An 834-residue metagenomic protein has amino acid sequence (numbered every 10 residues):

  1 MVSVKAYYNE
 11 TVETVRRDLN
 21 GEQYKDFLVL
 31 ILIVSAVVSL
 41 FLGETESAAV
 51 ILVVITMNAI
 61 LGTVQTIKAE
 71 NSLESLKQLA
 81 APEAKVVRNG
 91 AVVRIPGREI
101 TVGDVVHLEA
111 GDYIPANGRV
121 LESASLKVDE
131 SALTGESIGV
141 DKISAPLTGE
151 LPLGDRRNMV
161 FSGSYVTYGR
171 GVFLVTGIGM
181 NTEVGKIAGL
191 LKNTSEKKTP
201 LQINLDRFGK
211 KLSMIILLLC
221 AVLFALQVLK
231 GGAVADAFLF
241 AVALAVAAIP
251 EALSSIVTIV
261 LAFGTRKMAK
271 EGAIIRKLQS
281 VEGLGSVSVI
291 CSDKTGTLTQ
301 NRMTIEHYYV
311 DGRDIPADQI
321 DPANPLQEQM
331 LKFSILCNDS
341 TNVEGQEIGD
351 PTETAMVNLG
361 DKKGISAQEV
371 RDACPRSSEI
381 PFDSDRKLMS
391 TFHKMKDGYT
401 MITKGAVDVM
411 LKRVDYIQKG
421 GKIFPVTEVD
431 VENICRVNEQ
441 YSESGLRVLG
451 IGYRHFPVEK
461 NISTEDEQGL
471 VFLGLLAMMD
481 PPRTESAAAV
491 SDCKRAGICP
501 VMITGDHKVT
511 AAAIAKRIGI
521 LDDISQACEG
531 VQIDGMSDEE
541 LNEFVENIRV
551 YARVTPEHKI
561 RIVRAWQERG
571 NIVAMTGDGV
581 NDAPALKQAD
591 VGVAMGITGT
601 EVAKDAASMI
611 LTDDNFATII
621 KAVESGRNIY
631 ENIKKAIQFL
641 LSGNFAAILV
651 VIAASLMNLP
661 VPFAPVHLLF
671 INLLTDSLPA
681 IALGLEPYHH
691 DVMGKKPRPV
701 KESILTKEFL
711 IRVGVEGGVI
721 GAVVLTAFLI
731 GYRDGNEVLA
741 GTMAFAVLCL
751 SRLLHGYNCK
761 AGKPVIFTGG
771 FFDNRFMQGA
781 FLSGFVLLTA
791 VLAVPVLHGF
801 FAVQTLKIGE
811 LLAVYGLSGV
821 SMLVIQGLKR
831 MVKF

Functional and structural regions predicted by a protein language model:
M1-G694, I704-L705, G718, F745 (+1 more regions): Conserved cytosolic headpiece of P-type ATPases
N338, G570, V623, R627 (+2 more regions): Alpha-helix capping/termination and helix-coil
S655-A664, F728-A740: Helix-coil boundary and interhelical linker segments in multi-pass alpha-helical membrane proteins
T675, I720, T742-G756: Generic alpha-helical transmembrane segments
P699-G718, V738-T742: Membrane-water interface at loop-to-transmembrane-helix junctions
